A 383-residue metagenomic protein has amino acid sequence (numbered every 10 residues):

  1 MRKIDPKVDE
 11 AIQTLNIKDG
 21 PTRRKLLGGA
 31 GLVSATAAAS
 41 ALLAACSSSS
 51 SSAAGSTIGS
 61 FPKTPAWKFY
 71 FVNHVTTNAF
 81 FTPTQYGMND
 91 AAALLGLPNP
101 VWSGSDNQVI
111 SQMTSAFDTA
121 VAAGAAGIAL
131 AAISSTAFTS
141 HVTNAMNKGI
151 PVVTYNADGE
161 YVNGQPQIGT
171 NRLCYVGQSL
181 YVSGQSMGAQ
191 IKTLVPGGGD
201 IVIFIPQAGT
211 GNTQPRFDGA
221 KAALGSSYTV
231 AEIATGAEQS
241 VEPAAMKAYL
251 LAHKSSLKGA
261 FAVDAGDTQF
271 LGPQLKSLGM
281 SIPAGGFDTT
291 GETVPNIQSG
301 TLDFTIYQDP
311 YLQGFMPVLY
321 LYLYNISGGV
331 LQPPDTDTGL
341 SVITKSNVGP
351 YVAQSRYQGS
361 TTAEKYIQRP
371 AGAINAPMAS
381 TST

Functional and structural regions predicted by a protein language model:
M1-T22, S34-A45: N-terminal secretory signal peptides
T22-A30: N-terminal export leaders
S47-A54: Bacterial lipoprotein signal-peptidase II cleavage site
G55-A66, F204, N212, A223-S227 (+1 more regions): Hinge/cleft segment of the Venus flytrap/periplasmic-binding protein
I58-P62, A66-L95, P100-F117, A131-S135 (+2 more regions): Extracytoplasmic "Venus flytrap"
P62, Q112-M113, C174-I201, E242-A244 (+2 more regions): Hydrophobic alpha-helical segments within soluble ligand-binding/sensing domains
L130-N147, A220, A231, T235-N296: Hydrophobic alpha-helical
T136, S140-V182, T290-Q298, L302-D303: Flexible loop/hinge segments that line or gate small-molecule binding clefts
